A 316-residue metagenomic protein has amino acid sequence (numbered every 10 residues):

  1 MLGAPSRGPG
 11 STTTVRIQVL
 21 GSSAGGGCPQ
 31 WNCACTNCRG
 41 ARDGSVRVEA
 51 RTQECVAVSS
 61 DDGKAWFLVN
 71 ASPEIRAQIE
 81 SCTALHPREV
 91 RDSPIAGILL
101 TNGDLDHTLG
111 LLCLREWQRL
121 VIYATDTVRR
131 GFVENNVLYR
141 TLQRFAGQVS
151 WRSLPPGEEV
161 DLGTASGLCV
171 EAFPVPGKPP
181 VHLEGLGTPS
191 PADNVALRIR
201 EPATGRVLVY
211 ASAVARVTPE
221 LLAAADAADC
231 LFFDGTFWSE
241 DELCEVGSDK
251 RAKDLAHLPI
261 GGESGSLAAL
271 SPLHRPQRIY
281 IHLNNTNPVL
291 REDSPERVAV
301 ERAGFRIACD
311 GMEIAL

Functional and structural regions predicted by a protein language model:
L2, R7-A84, S153-A224, D310-L316: Core dinuclear metal-dependent hydrolase active-site scaffold
T13, Q118, Q143-S150, A165-L168 (+1 more regions): A short helix-to-beta-strand connector/capping loop
R16, R119-V121, S150, D229 (+1 more regions): Residues at the starts of beta-strands that form the adenosine-phosphate
P29, Q78-E80, L109-L111, V133-E134 (+4 more regions): Short glycine-/acidic-enriched loop or helix-start segments at secondary-structure transitions that form or flank
S59-A124: Active-site metal-binding motif and surrounding structural segment of the metallo-beta-lactamase
L68-S72, P94-D106, A124-T125, V209-V214 (+3 more regions): Active-site neighborhood of phospho(di)ester-bond hydrolases with catalytic His/Asp-centered motifs
L114-R140, A146-S150: Long, hydrophobic, well-ordered secondary-structure blocks that form the structural core and pocket-lining surfaces
A192-A196, A203-V207, A215-G311: Cap/insert and terminal regions of metallo-dependent hydrolase folds
